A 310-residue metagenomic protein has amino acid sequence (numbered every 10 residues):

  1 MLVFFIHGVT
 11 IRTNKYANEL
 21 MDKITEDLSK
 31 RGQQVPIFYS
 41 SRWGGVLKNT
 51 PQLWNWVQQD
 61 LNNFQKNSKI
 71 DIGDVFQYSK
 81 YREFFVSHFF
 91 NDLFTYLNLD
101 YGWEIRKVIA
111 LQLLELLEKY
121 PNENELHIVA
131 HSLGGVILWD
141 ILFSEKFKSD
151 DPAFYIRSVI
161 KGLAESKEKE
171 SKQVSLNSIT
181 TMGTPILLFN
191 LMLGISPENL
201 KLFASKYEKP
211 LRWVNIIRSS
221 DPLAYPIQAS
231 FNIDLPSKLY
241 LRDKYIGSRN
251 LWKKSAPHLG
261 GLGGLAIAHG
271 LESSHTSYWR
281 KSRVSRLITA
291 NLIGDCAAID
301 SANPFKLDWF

Functional and structural regions predicted by a protein language model:
M1-Q59, N91-V129, L133-F310: Lipid deacylating catalytic domains
N63-E104, L133: Extended, charge-rich helix/loop segments that form flexible, surface "patches" used to engage negatively charged
